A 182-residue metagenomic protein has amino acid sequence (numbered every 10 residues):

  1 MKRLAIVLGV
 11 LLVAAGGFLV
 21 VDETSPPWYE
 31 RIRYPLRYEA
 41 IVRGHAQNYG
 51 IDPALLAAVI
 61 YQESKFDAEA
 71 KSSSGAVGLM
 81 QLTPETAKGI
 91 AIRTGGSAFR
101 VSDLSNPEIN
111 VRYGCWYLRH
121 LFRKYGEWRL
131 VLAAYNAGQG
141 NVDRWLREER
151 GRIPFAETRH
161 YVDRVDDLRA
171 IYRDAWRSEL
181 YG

Functional and structural regions predicted by a protein language model:
K2-R3, R164: Basic side chains
R3-V21: Hydrophobic membrane-insertion alpha-helices, especially the h-region of bacterial N-terminal signal peptides
L19-G182: Catalytic glycan-binding domains that act on GlcNAc-containing polysaccharides
